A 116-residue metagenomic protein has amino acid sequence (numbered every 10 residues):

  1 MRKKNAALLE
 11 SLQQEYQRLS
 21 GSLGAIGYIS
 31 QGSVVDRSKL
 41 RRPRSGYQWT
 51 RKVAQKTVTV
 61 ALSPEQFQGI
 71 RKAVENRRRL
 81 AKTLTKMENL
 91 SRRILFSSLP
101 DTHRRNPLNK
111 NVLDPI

Functional and structural regions predicted by a protein language model:
M1-I116: A positively charged, amphipathic N-terminal helix/segment that binds anionic biomolecules
